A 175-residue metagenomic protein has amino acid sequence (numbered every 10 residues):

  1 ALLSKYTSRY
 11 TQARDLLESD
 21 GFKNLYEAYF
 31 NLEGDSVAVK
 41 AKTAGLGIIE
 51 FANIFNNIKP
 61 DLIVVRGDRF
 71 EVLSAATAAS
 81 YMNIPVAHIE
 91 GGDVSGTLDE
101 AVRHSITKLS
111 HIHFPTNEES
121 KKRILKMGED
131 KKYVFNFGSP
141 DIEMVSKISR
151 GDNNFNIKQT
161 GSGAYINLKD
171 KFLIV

Functional and structural regions predicted by a protein language model:
A1-L3: N-terminal phosphate-binding or glycine-rich loops at protein starts, especially the Walker A/P-loop of NTPases
Y6-F22: N-terminal beta-loop-helix "entrance" segment that forms/cooperates in small-molecule cofactor or anionic ligand
Y6-T11, L109-V175: A nucleotide-sugar donor-handling region in carbohydrate enzymes
L16, F30-K131: Active-site and donor-binding regions of nucleotide-sugar-utilizing enzymes
K23-Y26, P85, Y133-F135: Conserved beta-strand segments of alpha/beta enzyme cores
N24, D35, G96, E143-M144 (+1 more regions): A broad, structure-centric signal for solvent-exposed, well-ordered loop/edge residues that line or flank functional
L25-L32, D170-I174: Short, basic/glycine-rich phosphate-binding loops at helix/coil junctions that contact nucleotide phosphates
